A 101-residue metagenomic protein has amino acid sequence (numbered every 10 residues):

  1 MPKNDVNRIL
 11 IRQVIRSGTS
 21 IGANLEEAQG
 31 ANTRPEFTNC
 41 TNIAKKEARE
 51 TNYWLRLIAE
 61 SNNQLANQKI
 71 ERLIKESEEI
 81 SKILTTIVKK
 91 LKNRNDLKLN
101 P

Functional and structural regions predicted by a protein language model:
M1-E27, A31-P101: Short, C-terminally biased terminal segments at protein or domain edges
